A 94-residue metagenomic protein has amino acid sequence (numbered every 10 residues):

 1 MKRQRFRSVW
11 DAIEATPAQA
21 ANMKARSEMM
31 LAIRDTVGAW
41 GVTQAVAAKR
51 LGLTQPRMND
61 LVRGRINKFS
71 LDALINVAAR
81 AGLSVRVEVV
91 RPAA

Functional and structural regions predicted by a protein language model:
M1-L31: N-terminal flexible/basic segments that precede or flank functional cores
I33, Q44, L74: Generic structural marker for isolated residues within well-ordered, non-membrane alpha-helices of soluble domains
V37-A39: Short amphipathic helical patch at the helix-1/turn junction of helix-turn-helix
G41-N59: Short alpha-helical DNA-recognition segment
V62: DNA major-groove recognition helix of helix-turn-helix
L71-V87: DNA major-groove recognition helix of helix-turn-helix/homeodomain DNA-binding modules
V89-A94: Short, charged recognition helix plus adjacent turn of helix-turn-helix-like nucleic-acid-binding domains
